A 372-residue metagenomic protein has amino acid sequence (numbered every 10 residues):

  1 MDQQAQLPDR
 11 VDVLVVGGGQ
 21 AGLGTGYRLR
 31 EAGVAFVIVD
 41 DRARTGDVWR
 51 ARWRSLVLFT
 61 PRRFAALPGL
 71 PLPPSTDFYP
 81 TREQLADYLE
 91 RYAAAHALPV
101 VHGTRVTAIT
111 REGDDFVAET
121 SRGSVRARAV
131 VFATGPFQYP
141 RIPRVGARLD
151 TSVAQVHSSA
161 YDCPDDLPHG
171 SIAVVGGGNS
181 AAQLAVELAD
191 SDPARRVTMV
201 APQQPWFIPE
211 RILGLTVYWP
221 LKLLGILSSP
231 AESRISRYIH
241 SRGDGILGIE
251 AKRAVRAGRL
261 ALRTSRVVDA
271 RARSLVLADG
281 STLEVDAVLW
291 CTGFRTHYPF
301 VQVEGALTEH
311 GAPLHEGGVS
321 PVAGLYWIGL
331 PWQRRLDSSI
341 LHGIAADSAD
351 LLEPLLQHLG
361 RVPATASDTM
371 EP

Functional and structural regions predicted by a protein language model:
D2-G18, L23-R42, G46-V48, D77-P372: Flavin (primarily FAD) cofactor-binding/catalytic cores of flavoenzymes
R44-A51, S55-G69: Redox-cofactor-proximal catalytic regions of oxidoreductases
P61-T76, L227-A231: Glycine-rich flavin
